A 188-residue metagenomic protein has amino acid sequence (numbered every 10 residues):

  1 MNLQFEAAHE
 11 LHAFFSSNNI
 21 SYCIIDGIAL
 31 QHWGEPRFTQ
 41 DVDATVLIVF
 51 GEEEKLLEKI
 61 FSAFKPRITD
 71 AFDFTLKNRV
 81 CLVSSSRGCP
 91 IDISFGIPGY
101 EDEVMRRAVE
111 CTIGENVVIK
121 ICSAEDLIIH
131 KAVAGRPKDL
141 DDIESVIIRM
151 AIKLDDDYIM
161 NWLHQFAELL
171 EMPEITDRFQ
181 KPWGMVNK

Functional and structural regions predicted by a protein language model:
M1-K188: Compositionally biased terminal segments of proteins
